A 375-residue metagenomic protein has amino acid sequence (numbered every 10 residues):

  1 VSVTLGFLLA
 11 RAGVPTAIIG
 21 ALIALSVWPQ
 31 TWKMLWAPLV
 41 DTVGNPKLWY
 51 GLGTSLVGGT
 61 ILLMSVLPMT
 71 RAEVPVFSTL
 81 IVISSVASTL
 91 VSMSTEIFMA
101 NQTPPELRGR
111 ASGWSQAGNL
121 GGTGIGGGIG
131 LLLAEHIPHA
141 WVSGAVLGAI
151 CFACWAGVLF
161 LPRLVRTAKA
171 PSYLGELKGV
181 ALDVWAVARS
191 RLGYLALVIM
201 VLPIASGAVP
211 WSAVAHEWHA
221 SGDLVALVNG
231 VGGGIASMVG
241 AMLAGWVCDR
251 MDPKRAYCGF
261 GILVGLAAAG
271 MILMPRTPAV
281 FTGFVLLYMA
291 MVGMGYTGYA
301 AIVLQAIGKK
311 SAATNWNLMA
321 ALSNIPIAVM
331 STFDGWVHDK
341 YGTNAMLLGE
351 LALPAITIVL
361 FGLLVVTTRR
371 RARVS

Functional and structural regions predicted by a protein language model:
V1-Q30, Y194-I199, P203-H219: Helix-loop boundary and gating motifs at the non-cytosolic
W32-N45, V239-P253, H338-D339: Helix-to-loop junctions at the C-terminal end of transmembrane segments in multipass secondary transporters
T42-S55, D249-G261: Cytoplasmic membrane-interface "Motif A"-like loop-to-helix N-cap segments of 12-TM Major Facilitator Superfamily
S55-A72, I262-R276: C-terminal ends and interior cores of transmembrane alpha-helices in multi-pass membrane transporters/permeases
L90-T103, M294-G308: Intracellular juxtamembrane helix-capping segments at the cytosolic ends of symmetry-related transmembrane helices
W141-F160, L347-L364: Symmetry-related core transmembrane helices of the 12-TM Major Facilitator Superfamily/SLC fold
V165-L195: Juxtamembrane intracellular "pre-TM" segments in multi-pass secondary transporters
K254-Y299: C-terminal transmembrane helical hairpin of 12-TM major facilitator-type secondary transporters
